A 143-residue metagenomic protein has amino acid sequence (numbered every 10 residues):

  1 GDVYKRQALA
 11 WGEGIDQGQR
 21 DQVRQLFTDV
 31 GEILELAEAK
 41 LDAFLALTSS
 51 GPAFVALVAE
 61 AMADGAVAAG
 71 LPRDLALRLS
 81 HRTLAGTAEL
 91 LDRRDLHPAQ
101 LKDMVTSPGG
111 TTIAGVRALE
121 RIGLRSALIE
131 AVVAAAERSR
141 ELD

Functional and structural regions predicted by a protein language model:
G1-Y4: Short, small-residue-biased leader/transition segments that mark boundaries at the very start of proteins
R6-F44, V55-R94, R138: Internal alpha-helical scaffold of NAD(P)-dependent oxidoreductase catalytic cores
G51: Aromatic-residue-lined binding/catalytic grooves and analogous aromatic/hydrophobic interfacial grooves in multimeric
H81-D143: NAD(P)-dependent Rossmann-like dehydrogenase/reductase catalytic/cofactor-binding core
